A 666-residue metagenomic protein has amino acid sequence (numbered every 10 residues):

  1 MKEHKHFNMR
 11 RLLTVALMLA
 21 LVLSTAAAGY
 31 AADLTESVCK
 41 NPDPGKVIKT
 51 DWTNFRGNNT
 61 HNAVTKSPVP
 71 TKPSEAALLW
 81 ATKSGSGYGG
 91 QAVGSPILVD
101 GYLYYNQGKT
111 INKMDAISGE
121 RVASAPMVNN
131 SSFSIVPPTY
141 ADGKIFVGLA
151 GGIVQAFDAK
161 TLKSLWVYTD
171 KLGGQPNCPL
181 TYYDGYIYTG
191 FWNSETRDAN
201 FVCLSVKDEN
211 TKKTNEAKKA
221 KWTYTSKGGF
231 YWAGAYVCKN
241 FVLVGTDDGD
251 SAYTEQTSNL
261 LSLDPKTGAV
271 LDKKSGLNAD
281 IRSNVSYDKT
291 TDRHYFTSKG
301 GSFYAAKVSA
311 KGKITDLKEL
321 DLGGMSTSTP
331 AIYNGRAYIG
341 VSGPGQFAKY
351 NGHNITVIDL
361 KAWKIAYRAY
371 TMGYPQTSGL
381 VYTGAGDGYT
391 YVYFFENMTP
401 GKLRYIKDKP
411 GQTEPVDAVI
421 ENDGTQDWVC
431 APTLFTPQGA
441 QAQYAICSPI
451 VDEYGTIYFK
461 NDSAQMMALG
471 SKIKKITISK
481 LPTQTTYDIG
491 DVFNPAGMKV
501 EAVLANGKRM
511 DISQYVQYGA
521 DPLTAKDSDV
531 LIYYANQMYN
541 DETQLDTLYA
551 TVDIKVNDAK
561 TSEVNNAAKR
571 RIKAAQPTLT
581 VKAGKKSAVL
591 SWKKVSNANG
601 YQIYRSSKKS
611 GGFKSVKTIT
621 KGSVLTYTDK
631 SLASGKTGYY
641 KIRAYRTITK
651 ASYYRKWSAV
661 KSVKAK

Functional and structural regions predicted by a protein language model:
R10-G29: Sec-dependent N-terminal signal peptides of Gram-positive bacterial secreted proteins and lipoproteins
A32-F55, T60-A92, I97-I135, T139-N177 (+1 more regions): Extracytoplasmic/lumenal domain signature
K474-K508: Solvent-exposed, low-complexity, repeat-rich "mucin-like" stalks and linkers
T485, G507-L548, V552-I554: Serine/threonine-rich, repeat-prone extracellular segments and beta-strand-based repeat modules of secreted/surface
S562-N597, S634, S652-K666: Pro/Thr/Ser/Gly-rich low-complexity, intrinsically disordered linker/stalk tracts
Q602-A633: Recognizes extended acidic, P/S/T-rich segments that occur within or adjacent to Ig-like beta-sandwich modules
D629-K650: Beta-strand-rich modules
